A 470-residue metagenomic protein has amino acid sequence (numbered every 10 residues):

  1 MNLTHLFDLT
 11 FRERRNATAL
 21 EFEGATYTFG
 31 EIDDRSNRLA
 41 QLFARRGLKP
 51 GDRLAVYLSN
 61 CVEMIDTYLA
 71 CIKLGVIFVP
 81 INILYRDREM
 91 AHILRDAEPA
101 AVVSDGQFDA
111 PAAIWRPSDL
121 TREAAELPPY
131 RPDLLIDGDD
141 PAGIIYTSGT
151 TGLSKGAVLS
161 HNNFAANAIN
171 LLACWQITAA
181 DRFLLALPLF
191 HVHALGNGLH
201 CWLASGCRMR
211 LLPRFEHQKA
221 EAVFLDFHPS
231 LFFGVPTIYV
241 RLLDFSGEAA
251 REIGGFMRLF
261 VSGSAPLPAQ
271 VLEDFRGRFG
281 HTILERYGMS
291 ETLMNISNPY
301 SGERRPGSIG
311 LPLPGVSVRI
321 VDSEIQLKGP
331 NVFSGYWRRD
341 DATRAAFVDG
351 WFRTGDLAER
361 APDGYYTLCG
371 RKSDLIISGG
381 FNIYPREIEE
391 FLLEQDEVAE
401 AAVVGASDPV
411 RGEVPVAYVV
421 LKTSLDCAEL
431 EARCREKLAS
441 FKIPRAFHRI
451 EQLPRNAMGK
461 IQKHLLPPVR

Functional and structural regions predicted by a protein language model:
N16, P128-Y146, L153, Q176-R182: Conserved pre-ATP/AMP-binding loop-to-beta segment of ANL
N16-C61, I65-L69, R86-A91, L135: Conserved AMP-binding/adenylate-forming core of the ANL superfamily
T28-G30, A142-A166: Conserved AMP-binding A3 loop
D33-R38, A157-T178, A186-F190, G196 (+2 more regions): Conserved structural elements of the adenylate-forming
Y85, V102, L225, G329 (+5 more regions): AMP-binding/adenylate-forming catalytic core of the ANL superfamily
A165-R182, V192-L231, F245-S246: Conserved AMP-binding/adenylation subdomain of ANL enzymes
P229-G234, D244-R304, S317: Gly/Ser/Thr-rich phosphate-binding loop
L311-G315, D322-A346, I383, L425: Conserved ATP/PPi-binding loop(s) of AMP-dependent carboxylate-activating enzymes
